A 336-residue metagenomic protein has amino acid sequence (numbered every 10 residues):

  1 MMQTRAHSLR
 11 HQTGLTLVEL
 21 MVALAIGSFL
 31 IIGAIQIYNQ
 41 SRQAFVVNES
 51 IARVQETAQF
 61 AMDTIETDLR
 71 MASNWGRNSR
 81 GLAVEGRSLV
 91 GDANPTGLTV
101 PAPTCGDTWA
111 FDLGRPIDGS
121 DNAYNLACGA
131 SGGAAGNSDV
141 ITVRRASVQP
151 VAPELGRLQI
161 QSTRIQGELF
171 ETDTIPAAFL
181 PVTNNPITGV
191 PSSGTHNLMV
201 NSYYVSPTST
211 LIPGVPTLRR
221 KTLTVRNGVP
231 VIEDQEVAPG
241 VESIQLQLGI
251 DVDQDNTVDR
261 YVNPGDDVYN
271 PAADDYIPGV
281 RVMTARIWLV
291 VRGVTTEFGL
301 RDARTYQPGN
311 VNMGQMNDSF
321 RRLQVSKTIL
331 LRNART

Functional and structural regions predicted by a protein language model:
M2-S8, T13-V18, V22-N74: Aliphatic-rich helix starts adjacent to a transmembrane/signal segment
F45-N48, V231, L323: A generic, residue-level signal for flexible/boundary positions that often mark functional hotspots
A61-T284, W288, V294-R321, T336: N-terminal pilin/flagellin-like segments and related low-complexity appendage regions
L331-R332: Flexible, small/polar- and glycine-enriched "cap/hinge" segments at structural transition points
